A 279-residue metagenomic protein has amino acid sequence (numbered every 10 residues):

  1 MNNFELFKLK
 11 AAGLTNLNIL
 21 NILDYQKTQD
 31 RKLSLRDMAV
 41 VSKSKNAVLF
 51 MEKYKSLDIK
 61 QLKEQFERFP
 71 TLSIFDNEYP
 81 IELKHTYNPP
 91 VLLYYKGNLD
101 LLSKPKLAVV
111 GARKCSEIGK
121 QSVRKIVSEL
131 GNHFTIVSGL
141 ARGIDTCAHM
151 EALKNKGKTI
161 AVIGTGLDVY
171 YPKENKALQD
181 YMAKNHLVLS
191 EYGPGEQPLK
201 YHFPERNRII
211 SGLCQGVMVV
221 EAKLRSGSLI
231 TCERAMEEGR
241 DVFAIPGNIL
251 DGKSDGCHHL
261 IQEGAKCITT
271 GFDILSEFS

Functional and structural regions predicted by a protein language model:
M1-K120: Short, positively charged patches
N3, I74-S279: Glycine-biased, small-residue-rich flexible motifs in mid-sequence functional cores and linkers
